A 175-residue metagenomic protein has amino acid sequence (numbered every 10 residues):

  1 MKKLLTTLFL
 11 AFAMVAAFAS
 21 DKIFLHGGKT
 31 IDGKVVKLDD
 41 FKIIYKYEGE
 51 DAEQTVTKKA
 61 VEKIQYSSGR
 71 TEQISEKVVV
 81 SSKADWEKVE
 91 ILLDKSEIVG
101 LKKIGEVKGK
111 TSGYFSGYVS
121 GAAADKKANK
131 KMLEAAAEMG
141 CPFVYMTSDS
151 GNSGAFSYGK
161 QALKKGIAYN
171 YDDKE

Functional and structural regions predicted by a protein language model:
M1-K22: Bacterial Sec-dependent N-terminal signal peptides
A19-N152, Y158-E175: Compositionally biased alpha-helical segments
